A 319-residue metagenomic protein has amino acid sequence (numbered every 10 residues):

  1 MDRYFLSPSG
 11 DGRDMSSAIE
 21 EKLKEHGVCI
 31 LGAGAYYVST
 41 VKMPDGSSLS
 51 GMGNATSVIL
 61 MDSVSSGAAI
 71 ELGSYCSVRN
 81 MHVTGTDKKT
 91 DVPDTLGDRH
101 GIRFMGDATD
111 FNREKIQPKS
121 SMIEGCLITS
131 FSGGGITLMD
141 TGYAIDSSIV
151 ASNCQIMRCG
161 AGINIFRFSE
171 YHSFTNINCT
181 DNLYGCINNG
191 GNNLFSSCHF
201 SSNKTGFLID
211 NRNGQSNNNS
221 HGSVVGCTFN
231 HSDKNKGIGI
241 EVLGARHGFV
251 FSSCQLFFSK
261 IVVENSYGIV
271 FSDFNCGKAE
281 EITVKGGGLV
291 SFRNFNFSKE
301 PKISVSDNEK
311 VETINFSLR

Functional and structural regions predicted by a protein language model:
M1-S7, N315-R319: Glycine-rich, low-complexity segments
R3-I30, Y37: Acidic Gly/Asp/Thr-rich repetitive segments characteristic of extracellular carbohydrate-active and adhesion proteins
S17-L23, Y36-D45, L49, I70-E71 (+9 more regions): Short, T/G/N/S-enriched strand-turn elements that build extracellular solenoid repeat scaffolds
E20, K24, Y36-S50, V58-P118 (+3 more regions): Extracellular beta-strand-rich solenoid/capping regions of secreted or surface-exposed proteins that bind or remodel
A35, G142, S169, N213: Active-site-proximal loop/turn and secondary-structure-junction residues that shape catalytic pockets, frequently
M52-A55, S74-G85, K115-S130, I145-G160 (+7 more regions): Right-handed parallel beta-helix
